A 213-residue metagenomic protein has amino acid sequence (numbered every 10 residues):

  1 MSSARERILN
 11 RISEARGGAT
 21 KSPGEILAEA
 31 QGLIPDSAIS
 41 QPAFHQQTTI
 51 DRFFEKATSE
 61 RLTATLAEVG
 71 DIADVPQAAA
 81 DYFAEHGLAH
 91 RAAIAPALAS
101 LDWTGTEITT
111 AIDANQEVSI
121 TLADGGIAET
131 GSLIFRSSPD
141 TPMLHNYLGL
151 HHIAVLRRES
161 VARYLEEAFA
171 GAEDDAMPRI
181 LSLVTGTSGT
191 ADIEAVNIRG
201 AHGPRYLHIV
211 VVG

Functional and structural regions predicted by a protein language model:
M1-G213: The feature marks the mature, well-folded catalytic cores of soluble enzymes
